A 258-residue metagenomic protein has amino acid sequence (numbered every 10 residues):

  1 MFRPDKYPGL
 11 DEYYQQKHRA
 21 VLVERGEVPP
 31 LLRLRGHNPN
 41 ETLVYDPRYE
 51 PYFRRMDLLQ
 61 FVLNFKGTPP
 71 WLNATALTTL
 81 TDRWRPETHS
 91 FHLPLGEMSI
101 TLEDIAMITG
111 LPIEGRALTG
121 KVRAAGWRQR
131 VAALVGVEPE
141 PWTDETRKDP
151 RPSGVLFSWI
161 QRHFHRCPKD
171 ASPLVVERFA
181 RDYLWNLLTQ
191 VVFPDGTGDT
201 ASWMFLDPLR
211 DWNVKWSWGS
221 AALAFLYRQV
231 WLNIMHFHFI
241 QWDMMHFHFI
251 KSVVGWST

Functional and structural regions predicted by a protein language model:
M1-V230, I234-M235, F239, M244: N-terminal leader regions that mediate targeting or early regulatory function
H238, H248-K251: Intrinsic disorder/low-complexity segments
D243, V253-V254: Acidic, Ala/Val/Gly-enriched low-complexity intrinsically disordered segments
